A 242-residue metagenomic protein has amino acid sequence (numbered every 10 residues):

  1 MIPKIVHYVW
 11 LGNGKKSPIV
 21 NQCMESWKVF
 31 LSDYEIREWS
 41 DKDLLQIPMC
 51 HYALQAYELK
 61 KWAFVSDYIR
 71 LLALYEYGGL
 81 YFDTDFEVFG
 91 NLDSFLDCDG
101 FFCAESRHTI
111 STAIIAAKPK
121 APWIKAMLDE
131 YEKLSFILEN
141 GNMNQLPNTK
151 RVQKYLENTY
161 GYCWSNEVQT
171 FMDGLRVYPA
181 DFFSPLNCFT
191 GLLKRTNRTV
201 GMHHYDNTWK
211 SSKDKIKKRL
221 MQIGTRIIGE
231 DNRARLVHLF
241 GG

Functional and structural regions predicted by a protein language model:
M1-S66, T84-G242: Glycosyltransferase-associated regions of secretory-pathway enzymes, highlighting luminal stem/catalytic domains
Y68-G78: Small-residue hinge/turn detector
L80-F82: Short aromatic-hydrophobic micro-motifs that form the base-stacking/packing surface for donor nucleotide recognition
